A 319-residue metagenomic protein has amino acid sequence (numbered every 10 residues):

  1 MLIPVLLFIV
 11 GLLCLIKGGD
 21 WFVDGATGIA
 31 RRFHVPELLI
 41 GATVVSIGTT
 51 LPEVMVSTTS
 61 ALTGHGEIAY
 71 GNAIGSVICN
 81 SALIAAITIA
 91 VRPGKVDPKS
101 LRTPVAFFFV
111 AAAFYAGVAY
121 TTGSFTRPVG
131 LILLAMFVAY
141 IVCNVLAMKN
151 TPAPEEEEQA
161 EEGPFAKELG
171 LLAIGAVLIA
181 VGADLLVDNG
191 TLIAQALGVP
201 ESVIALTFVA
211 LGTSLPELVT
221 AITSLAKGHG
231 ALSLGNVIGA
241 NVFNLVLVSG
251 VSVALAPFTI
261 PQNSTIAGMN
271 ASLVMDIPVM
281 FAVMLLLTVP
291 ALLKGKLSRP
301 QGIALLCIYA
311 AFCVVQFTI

Functional and structural regions predicted by a protein language model:
M1-I319: Hydrophobic alpha-helical segments, chiefly the membrane-spanning helices and signal/signal-anchor peptides
